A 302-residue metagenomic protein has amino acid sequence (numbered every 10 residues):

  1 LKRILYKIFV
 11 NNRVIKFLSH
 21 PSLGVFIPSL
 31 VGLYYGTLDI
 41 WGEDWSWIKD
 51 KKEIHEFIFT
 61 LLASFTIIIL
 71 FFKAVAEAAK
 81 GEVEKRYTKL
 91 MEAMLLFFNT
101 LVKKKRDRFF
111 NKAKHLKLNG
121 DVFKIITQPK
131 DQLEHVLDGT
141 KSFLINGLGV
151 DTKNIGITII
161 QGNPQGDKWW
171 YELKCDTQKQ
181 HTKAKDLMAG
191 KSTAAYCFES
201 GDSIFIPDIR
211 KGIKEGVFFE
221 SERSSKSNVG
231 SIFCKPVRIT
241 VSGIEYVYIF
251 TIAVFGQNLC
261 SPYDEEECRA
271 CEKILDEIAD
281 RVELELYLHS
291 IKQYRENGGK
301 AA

Functional and structural regions predicted by a protein language model:
L1-R108: N-terminal alpha-helical membrane-insertion module
W47, E56, I69-L173, Q293-A302: Intrinsically disordered, low-complexity terminal regulatory regions
Q161-N163, T177, I239-V241, V254-G256: Short, flexible loop/turn elements at secondary-structure junctions
G162-S227: Regulatory sensory and allosteric helical modules in signal-transduction proteins and certain transcription factors
Q165-W170, T240-Y246: Short, solvent-exposed loop/turn segments that connect beta-strands within catalytic domains and beta-strand-rich
G230-T240: A short, aliphatic-rich beta-strand micro-motif
F233, E245-Y248: A short pocket-lining beta-strand/turn micro-motif at the edge of beta-sheets
V247-A302: Juxtadomain coupling helices with adjacent low-complexity linkers
